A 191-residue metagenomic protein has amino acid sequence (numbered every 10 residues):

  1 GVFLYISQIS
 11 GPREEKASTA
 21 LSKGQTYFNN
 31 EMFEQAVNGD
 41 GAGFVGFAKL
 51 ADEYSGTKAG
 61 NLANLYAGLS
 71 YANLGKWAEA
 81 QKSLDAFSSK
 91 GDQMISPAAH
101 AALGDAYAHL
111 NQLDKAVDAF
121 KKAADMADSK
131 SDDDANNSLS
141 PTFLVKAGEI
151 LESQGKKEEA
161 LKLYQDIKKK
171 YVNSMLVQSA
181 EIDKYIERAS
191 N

Functional and structural regions predicted by a protein language model:
G11, D52-G60, L74, S89-P97 (+2 more regions): Short solvent-exposed coil/turn linkers within tandem alpha-helical repeat scaffolds
